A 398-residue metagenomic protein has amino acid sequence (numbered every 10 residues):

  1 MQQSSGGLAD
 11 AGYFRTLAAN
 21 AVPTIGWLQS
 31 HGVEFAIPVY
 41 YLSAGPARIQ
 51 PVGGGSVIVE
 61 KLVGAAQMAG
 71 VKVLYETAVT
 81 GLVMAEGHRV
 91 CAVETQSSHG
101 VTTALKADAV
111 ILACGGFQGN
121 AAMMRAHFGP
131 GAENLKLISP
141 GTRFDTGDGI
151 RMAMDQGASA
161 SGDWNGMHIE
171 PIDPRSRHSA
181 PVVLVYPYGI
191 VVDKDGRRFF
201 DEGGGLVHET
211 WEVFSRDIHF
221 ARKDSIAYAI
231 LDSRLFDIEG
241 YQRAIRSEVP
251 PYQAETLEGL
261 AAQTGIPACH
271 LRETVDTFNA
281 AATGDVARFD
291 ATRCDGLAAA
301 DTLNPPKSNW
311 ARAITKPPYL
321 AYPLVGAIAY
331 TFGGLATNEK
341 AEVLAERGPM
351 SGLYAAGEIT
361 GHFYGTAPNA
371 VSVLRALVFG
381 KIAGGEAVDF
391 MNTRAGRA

Functional and structural regions predicted by a protein language model:
M1-K72, E76, V191, R198 (+3 more regions): Conserved N-terminal/central alpha/beta ligand/cofactor-binding core
Q50-D108, I150-Q156, L335-T337: Helical element adjacent to the flavin cofactor pocket in flavoenzyme catalytic cores
G81, H270-F363: A glycine-rich dinucleotide-binding beta-alpha-beta segment and adjacent secondary-structure elements that constitute
Q96, V185, V192-D193, T337 (+2 more regions): Hydrophobic alpha-helical segments, especially N-terminal targeting/anchoring helices
S98-V101, L105-I172, V373, I382 (+1 more regions): Glycine-rich loop(s) and the adjacent beta-strand/alpha-helix scaffold that form part
I150-M152, Q156-R272, A280: An anion/pyrophosphate-binding glycine-rich loop and adjacent beta-alpha core in soluble alpha-beta enzymes
I150-S159, T264-P267, R272-V275, A376-R397: Internal hydrophobic alpha-helix adjacent to the cofactor/substrate pocket in enzyme cavities
G240, A244-I245, Y330-A398: C-terminal structured subdomain/cap of oxidoreductase catalytic cores
